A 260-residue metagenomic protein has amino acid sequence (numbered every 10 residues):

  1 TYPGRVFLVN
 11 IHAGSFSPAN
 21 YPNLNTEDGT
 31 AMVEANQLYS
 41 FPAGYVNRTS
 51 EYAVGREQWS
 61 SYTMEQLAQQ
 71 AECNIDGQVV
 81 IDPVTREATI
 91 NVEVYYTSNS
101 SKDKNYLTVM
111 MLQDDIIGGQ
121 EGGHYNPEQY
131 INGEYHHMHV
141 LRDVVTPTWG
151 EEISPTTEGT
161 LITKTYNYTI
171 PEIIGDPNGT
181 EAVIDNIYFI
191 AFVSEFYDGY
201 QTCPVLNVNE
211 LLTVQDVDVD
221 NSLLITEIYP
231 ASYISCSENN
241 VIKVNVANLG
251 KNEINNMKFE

Functional and structural regions predicted by a protein language model:
T1: Conserved redox-active cysteine motifs that mediate thiol-disulfide chemistry, especially di-cysteine Cys-X(1-2)-Cys
G4-V219: Short, conserved sequence motifs used for protein processing/export or organelle targeting and for catalysis
I81-R86, A231-N239: Short, solvent-exposed loop/linker segments at the N-terminal edge of repeated beta-sheet extracellular domains
R86-V92, E238-I242, M257: Structural beta-strand segments of beta-rich domains
Y96-S98, N245-G250: Asparagine-centered strand-capping/turn motif at beta-strand->loop junctions
S101-K104, S235, N239, N252-N256: Short acidic/proline- and small/hydrophobic-mixed sequence motifs that coincide with surface turns and coil-to-beta
L107-Q113, A247-E260: Short acidic, flexible loop segments centered on an aromatic residue
V214-S235, L249: Long, low-complexity ectodomains and other extracytoplasmic segments of secretory-pathway proteins
